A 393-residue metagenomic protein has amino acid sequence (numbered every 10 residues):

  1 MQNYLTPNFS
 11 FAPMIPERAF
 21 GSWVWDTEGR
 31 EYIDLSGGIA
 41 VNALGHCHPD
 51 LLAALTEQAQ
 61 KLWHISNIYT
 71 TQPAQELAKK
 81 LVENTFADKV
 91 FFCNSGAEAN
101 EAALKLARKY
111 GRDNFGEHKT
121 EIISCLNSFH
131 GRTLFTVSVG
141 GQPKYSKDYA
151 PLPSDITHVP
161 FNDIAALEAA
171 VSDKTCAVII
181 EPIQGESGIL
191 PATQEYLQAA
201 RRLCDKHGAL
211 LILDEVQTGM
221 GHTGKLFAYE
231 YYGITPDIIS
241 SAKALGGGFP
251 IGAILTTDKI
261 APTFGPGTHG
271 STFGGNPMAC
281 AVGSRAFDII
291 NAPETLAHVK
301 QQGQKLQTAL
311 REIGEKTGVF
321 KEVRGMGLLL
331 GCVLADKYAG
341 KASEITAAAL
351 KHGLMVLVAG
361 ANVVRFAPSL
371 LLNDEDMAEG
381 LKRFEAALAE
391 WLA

Functional and structural regions predicted by a protein language model:
M1-A393: Conserved N-terminal phosphate-binding loop of PLP-dependent enzymes in the Aspartate aminotransferase
